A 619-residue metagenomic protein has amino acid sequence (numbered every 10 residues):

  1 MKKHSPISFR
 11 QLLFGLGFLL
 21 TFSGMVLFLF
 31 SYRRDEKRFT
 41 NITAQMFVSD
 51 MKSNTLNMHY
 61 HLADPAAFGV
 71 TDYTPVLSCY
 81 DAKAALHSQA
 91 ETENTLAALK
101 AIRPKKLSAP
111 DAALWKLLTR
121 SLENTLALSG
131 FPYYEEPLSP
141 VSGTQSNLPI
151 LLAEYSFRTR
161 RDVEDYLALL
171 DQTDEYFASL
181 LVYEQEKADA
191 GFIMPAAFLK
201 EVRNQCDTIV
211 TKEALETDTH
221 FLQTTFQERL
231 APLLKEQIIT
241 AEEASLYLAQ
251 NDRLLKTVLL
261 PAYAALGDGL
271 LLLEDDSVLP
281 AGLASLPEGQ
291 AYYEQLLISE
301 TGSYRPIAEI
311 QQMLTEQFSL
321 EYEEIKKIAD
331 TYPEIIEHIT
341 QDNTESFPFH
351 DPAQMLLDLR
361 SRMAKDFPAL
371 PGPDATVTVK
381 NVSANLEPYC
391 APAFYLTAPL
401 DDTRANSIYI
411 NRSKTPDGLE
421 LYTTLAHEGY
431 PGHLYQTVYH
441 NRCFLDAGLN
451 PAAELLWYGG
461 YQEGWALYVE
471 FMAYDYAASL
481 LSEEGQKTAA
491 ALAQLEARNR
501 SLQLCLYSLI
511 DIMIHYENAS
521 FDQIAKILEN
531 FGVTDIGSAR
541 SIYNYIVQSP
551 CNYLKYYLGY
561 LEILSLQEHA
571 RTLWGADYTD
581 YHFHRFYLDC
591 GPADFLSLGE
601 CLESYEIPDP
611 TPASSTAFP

Functional and structural regions predicted by a protein language model:
M1-K2: Short, Lys/Arg-rich, polar N-terminal cytosolic tail immediately upstream of the first transmembrane signal-anchor
P6-P619: N-terminal maturation segment of proteins
